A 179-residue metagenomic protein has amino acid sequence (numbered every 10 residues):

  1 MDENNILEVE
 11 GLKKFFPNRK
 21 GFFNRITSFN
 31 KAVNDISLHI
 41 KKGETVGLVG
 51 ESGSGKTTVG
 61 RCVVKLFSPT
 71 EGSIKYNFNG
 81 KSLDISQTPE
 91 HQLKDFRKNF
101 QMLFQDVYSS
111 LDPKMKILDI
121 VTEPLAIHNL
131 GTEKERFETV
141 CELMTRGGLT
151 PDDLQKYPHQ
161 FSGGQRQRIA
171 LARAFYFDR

Functional and structural regions predicted by a protein language model:
L7, K31-V33: Conserved structural motif at the start of ABC-family nucleotide-binding domains
V49-G50: The feature captures the beta-strand-to-loop junction immediately N-terminal to the Walker
V64: Helix-to-loop junction immediately C-terminal to a conserved catalytic motif
S73-D95, T132: ABC ATPase NBD Q-loop/coupling interface
K134-D152: Conserved ABC ATPase "signature" region
K156-F161, Q165: Conserved ABC ATPase signature
H159, F177-D178: Conserved signature/switch motifs of ABC ATPase nucleotide-binding domains
